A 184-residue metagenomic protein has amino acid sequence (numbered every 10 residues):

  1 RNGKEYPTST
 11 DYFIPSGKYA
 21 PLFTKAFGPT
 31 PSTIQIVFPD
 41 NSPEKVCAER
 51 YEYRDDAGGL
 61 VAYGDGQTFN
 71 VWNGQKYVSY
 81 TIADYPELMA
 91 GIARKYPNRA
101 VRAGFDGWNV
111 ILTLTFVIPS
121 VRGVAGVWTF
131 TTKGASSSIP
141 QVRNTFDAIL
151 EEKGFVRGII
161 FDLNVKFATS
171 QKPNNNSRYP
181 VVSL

Functional and structural regions predicted by a protein language model:
R1-V121, N174-Y179: OB-fold ssDNA-binding interfaces and closely related basic DNA-contact patches used across DNA replication/repair
V101-L184: Extended serine/threonine-enriched, polar tracts that run as long, contiguous segments within proteins
